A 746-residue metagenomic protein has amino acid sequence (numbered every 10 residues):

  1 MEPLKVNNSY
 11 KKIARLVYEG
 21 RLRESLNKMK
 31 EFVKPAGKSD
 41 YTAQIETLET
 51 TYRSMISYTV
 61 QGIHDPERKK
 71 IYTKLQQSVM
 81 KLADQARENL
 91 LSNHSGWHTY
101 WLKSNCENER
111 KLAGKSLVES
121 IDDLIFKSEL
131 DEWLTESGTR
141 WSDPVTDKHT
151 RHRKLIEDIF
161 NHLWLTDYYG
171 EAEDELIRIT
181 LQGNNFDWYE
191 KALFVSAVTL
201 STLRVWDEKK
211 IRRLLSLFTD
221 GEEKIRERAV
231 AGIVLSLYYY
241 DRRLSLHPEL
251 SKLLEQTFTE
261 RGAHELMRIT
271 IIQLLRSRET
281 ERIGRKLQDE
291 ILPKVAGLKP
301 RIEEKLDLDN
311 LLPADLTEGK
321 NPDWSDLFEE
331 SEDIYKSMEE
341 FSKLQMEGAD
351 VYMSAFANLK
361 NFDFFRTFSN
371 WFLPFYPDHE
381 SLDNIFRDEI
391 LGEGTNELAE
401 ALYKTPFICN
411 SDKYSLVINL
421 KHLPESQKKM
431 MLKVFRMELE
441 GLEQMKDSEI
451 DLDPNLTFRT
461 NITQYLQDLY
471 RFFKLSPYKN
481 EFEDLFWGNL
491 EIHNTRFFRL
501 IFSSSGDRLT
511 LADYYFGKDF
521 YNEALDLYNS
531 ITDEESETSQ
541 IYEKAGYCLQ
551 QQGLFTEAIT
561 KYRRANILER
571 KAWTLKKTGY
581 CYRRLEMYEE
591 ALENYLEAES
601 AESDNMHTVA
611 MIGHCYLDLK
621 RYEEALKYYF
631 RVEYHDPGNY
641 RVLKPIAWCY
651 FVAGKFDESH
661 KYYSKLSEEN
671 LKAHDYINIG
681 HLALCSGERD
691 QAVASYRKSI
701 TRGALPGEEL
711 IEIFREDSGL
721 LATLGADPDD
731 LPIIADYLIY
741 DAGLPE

Functional and structural regions predicted by a protein language model:
K34, A231-T259, E668-L671, L684-G707 (+2 more regions): TPR/TPR-like (Sel1-like) alpha-helical repeat modules
R228, G506, Q540, W573-T574 (+3 more regions): Start-of-helix register in tetratricopeptide repeats
L373-E569: Alpha-solenoid helical-repeat scaffolds
S530-D533, R563-I567, L596-S600, F630-Y634 (+2 more regions): Conserved structural position within tetratricopeptide repeats
